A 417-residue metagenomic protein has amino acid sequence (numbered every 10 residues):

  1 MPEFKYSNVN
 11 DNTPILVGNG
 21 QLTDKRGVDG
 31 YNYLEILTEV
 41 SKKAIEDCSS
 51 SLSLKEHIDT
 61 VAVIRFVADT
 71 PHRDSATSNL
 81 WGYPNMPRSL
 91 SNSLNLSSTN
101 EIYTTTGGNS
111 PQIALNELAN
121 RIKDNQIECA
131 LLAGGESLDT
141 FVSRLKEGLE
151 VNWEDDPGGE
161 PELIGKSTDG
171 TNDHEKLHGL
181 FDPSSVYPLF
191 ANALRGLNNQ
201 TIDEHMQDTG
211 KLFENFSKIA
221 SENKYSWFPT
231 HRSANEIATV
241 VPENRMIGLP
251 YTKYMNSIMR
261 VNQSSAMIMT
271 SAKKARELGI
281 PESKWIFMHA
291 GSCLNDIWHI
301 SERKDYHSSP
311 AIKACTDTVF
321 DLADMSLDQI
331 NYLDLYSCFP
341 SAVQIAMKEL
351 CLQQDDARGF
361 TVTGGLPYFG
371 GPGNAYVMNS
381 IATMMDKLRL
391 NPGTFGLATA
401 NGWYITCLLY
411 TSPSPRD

Functional and structural regions predicted by a protein language model:
M1-Y103, N120-I127, L131-K274, I280-F369 (+3 more regions): Conserved "HGTGT" condensation-loop signature of ketosynthase/thiolase-family condensing enzymes that catalyze
T104-G108: Short HxH-centered metal-ligating active-site micro-motif
N109-I113, A375-N379: A glycine-rich, Thr/Ser-enriched phosphate-binding loop motif common to dinucleotide/cofactor-binding enzymes
Q112-N120: Conserved phosphate-binding catalytic cores of ATP/NTP-utilizing and phosphoryl-transfer enzymes
G279, R389-G393: Phosphate-handling active-site elements
G396-A398: Active-site capping/gating regions of soluble enzymes
Y404-T406: Gly/Pro-rich active-site capping loops and adjacent beta-alpha segments that organize cofactor/substrate pockets
Y410-D417: Conserved small/polar residues in nucleotide/adenosyl-binding loops
